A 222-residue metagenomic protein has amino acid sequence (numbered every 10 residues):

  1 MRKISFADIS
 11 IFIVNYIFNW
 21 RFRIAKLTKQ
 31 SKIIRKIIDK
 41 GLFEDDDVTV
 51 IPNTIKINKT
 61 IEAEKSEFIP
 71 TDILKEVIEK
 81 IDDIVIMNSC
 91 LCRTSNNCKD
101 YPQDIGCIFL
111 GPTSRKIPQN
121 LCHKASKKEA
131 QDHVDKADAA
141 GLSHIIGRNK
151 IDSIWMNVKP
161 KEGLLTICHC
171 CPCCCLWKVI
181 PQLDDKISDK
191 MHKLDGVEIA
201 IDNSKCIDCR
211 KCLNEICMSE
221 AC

Functional and structural regions predicted by a protein language model:
M1-K150, P160-L165, G196, S219: Iron-sulfur (Fe-S) cluster-binding modules
N88-D100, L165-K178, S204-S219: Local cysteine-cluster metal-coordination motifs and their immediate loop/turn environment, predominantly Fe-S cluster
Y101-P102, L183-D185: Short, glycine/charged-enriched secondary-structure capping and boundary segments
L121-K128, I180-D184, N203-I207: Low-complexity, flexible helical/coil segments
R148-D152, V158-P181: Long, low-complexity, proline- and polar/charged-enriched segments that are largely intrinsically disordered
S153-E162, T166, K186-C222: Ferredoxin-like iron-sulfur electron-transfer modules
